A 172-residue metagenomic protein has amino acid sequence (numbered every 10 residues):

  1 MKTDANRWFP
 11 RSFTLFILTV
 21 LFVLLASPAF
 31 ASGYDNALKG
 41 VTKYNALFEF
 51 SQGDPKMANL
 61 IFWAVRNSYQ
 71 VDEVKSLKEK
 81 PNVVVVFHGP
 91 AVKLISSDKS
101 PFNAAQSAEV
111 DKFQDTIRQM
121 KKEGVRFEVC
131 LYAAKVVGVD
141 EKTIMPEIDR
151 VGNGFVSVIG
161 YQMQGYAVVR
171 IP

Functional and structural regions predicted by a protein language model:
M1-P10: N-terminal secretory signal peptides that target proteins for export/translocation
R7, P28-A31: Short stretches within intrinsically disordered, low-complexity N-terminal or propeptide regions
S12-A26: Bacterial N-terminal signal peptides
F30-P172: Secreted/extracellular ectodomain signature
